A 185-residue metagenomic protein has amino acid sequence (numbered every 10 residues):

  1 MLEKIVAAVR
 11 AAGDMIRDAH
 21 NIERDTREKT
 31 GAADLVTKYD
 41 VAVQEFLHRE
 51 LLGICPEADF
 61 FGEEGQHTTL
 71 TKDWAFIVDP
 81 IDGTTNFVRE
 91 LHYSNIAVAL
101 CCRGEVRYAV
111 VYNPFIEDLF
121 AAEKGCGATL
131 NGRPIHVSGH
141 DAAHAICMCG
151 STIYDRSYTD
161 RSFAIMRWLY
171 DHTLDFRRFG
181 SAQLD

Functional and structural regions predicted by a protein language model:
M1-I81: N-terminal subdomain of lithium-sensitive/metallo-dependent phosphomonoesterases centered on the IMPase/IPPase/PAP
R24-R27, A128, T173-R177: Short secondary-structure junctions
L70-T129: DPxDG-like acidic metal-binding loop motif
R107, I135-V137: Short, isolated positions in well-ordered beta-strands
V137-D185: An extended, acidic
